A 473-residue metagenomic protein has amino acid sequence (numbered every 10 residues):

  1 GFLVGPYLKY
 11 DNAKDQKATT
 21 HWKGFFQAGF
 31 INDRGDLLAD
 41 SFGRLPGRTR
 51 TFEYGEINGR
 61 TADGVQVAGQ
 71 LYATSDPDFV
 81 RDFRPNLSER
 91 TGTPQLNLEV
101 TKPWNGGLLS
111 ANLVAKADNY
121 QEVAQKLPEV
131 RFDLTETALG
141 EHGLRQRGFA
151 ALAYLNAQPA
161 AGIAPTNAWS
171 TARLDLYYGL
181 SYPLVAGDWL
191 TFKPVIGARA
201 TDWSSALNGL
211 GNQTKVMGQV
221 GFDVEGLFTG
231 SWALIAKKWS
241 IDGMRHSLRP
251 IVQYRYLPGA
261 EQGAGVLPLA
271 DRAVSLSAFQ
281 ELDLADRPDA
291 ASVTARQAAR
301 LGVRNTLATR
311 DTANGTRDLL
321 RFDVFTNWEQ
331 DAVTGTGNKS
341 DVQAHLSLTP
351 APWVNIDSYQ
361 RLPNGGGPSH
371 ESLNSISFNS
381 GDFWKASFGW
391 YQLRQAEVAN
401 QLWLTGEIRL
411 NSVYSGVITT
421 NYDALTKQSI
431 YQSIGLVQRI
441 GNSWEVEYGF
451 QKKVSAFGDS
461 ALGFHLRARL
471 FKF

Functional and structural regions predicted by a protein language model:
G1-F473: Outer-membrane beta-barrel proteins and related beta-barrel translocases across Gram-negative bacteria
